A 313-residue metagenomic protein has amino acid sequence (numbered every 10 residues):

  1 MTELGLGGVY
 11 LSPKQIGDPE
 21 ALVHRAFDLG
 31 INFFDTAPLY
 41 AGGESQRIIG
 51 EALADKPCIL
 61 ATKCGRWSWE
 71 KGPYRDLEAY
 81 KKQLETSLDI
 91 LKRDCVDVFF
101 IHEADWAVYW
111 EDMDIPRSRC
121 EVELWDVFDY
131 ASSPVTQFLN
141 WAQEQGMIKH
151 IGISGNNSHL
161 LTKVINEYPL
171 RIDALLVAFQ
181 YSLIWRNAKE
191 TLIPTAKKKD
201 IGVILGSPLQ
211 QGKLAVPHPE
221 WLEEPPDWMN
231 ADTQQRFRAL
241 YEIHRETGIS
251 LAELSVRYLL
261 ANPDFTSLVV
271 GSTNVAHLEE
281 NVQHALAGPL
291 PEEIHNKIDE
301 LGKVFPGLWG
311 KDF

Functional and structural regions predicted by a protein language model:
M1-K14, A61-K71, F100-E103, A107-V108 (+1 more regions): N-terminal small/glycine-rich loop or linker at the start of catalytic domains across soluble metabolic enzymes
M1-T62: N-terminal binding-site loop/beta-alpha segment at the start of enzyme catalytic domains that lines or forms
S12-G17, A37-R47, W67-E70, W106-A107 (+2 more regions): Acidic-and-aromatic substrate-binding clefts and catalytic sites of carbohydrate-active enzymes
K14-A26, R75-I90, N157-I165: Short, acidic/polar
D28, G50-I59, D89-K92, I165-P169 (+1 more regions): Acidic (Asp/Glu)-rich catalytic clusters
K56-W69, V177-Y181: A short, structured active-site edge motif that brings together acidic residues
C64, Y74-I101, W106: Active-site gating/metal-coordination segments in enzymes
A104-D312: Beta/alpha (TIM)-barrel catalytic core signal, keyed to glycine-rich beta->alpha loops juxtaposed to Asp/Glu that bind
